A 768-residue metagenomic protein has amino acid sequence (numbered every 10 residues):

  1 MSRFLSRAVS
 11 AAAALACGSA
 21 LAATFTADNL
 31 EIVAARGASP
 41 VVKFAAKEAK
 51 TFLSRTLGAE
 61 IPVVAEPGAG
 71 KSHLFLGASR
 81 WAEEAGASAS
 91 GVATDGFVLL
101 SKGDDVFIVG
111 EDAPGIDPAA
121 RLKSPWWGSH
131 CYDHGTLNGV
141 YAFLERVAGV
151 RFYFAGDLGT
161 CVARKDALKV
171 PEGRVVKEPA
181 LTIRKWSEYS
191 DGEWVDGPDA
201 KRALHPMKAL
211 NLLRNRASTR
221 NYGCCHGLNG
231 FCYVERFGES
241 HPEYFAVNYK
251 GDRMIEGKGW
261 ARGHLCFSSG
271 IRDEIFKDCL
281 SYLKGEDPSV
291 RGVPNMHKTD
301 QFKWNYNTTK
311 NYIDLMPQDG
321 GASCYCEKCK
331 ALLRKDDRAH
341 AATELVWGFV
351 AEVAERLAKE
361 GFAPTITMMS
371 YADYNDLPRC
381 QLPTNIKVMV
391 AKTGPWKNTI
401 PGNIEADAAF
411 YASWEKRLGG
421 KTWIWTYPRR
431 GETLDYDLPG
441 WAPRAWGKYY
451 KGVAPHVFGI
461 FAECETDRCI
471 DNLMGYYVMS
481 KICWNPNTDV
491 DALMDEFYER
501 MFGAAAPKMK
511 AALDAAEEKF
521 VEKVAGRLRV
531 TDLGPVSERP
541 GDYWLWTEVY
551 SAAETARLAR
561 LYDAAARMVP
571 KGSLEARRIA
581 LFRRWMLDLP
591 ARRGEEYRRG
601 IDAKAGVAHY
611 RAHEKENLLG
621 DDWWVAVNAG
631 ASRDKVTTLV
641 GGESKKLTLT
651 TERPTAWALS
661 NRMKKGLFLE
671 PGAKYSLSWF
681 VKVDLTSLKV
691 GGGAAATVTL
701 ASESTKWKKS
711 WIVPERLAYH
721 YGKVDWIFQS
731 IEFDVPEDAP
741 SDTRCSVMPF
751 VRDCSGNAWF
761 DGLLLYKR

Functional and structural regions predicted by a protein language model:
S6, S10, A14, A22-V98 (+1 more regions): Acidic, contiguous N-terminal accessory segments
A45-E48, F52, S90-G348, A358-E360 (+3 more regions): Feature activates predominantly on carbohydrate-active enzymes
F267-I271, S281, G402, A406-A505: Structured mid-domain segments that build the active-site/substrate or prosthetic-cofactor binding neighborhood
K481-K645, A658-G672, S676-L677, L685 (+3 more regions): Catalytic domains of carbohydrate-active enzymes that cleave complex glycans
K604-K615, I727-R768: Extracellular polysaccharide-targeting segments
A656-S660, L685-E703, D742-C745: Beta-strand acidic-aromatic groove motif in beta-rich domains, primarily in extracellular
F680-S687, F733-P736: Solvent-exposed strand-to-loop "edge" motifs in beta-rich extracellular domains
T705-P740: Extracellular carbohydrate recognition and processing domains and analogous Trp-centered ligand-binding platforms
